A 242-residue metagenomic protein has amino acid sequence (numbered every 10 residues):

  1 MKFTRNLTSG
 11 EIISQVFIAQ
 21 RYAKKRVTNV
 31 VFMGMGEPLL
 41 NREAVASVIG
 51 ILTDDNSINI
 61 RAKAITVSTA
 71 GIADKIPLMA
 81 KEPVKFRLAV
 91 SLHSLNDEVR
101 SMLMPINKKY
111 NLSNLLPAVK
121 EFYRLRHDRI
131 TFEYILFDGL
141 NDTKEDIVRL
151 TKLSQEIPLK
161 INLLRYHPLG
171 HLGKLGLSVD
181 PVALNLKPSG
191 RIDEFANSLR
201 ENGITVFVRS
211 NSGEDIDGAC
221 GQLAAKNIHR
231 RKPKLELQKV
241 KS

Functional and structural regions predicted by a protein language model:
M1-G10: Canonical Radical SAM [4Fe-4S] cluster-binding loop centered on the CxxxCxxC motif and its immediate flanking residues
L7, G71, S94, N211-D215: Short beta->alpha linker loops
E11-N202: Conserved AdoMet/S-adenosylmethionine-binding subsite of the radical SAM
V31-M33, S68, S210, D215-G218: Generic detector of intrinsically disordered, low-complexity, polar/charged segments
L163, V208-S210: A structural preference for short, hydrophobic beta-strand core positions in alpha/beta folds
D180, E201, N211-S242: Radical SAM enzyme core and accessory elements
